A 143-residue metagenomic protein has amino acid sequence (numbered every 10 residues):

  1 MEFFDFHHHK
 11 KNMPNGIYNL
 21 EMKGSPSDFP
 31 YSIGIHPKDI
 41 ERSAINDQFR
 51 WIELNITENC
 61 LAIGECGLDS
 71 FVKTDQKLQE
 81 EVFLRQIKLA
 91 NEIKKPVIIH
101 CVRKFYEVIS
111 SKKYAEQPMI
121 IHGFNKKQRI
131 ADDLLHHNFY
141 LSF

Functional and structural regions predicted by a protein language model:
M1-F143: Mid-domain alpha/beta scaffold segments of enzyme catalytic cores
